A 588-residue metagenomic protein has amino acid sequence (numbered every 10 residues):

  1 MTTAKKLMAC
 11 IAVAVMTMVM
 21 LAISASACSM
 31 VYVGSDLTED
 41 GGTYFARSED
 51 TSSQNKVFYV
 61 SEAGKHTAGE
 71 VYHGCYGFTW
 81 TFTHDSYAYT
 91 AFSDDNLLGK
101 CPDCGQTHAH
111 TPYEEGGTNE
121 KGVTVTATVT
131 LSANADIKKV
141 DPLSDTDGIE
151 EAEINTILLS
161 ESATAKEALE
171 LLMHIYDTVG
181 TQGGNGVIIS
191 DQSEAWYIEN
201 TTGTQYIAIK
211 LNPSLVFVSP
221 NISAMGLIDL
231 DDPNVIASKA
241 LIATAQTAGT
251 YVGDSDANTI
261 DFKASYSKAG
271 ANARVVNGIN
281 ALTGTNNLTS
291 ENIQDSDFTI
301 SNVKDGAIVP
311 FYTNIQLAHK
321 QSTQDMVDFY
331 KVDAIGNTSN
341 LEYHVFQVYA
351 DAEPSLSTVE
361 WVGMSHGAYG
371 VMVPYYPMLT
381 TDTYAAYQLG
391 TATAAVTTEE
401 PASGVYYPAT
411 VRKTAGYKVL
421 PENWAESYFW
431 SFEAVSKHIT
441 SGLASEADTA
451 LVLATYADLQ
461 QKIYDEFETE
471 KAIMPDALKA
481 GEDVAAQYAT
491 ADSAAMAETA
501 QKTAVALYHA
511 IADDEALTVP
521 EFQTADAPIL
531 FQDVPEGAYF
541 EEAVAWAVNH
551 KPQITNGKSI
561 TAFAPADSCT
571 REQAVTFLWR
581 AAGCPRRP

Functional and structural regions predicted by a protein language model:
M1-I11: Bacterial N-terminal signal peptides that target proteins for export
I11-M20: Bacterial N-terminal signal peptides
M20-A27: Sec-dependent signal peptide cleavage junction
C28-E150, L171-D297: A contiguous strand-loop segment
K138-S144, E153-S162, I529-V534, I560-P565: Second-shell loop/turn segments in exported
D297-V396: Long, well-ordered mid-to-C-terminal structural blocks that present hydrophobic/aromatic surfaces
M364-A368, P377-F522: Charged low-complexity "KEKE/polyampholyte" interaction tracts
F522-P588: Extracytoplasmic Gram-positive cell-surface binding/anchoring modules and repeats
